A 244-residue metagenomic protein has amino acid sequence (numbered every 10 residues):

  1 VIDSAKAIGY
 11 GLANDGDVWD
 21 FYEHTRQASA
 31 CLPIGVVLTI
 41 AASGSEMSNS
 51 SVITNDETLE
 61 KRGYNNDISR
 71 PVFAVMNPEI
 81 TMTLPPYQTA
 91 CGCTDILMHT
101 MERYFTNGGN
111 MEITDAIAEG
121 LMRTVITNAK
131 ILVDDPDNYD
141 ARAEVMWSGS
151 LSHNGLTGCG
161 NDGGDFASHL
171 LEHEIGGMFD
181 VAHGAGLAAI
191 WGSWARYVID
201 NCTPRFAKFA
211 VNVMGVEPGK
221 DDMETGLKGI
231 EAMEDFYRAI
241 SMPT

Functional and structural regions predicted by a protein language model:
V1, G35, S152-H153: Short glycine-rich or small-residue beta-strand-to-loop segments that form or flank ligand, phosphate, metal/Fe-S
V1-A7, G44-M47, G164, S168 (+1 more regions): Short glycine/serine/threonine-rich phosphate/pyrophosphate-binding segments that cradle anionic phosphate groups
V1-G16, I131-R142: N-terminal small/polar loop signature for handling phosphorylated ligands or for N-terminal nucleophile
K6-N14, A28, C159-G160, M178 (+1 more regions): Alpha-helix C-terminal capping segments
Y10-N110, K208: A glycine/threonine-rich phosphate-anchoring loop and its flanking beta-alpha core in nucleotide/phosphate-binding
R103-A232: Active-site segments that bind and position negatively charged phosphate/pyrophosphate groups
A239-T244: Internal helix-turn-beta structural module
